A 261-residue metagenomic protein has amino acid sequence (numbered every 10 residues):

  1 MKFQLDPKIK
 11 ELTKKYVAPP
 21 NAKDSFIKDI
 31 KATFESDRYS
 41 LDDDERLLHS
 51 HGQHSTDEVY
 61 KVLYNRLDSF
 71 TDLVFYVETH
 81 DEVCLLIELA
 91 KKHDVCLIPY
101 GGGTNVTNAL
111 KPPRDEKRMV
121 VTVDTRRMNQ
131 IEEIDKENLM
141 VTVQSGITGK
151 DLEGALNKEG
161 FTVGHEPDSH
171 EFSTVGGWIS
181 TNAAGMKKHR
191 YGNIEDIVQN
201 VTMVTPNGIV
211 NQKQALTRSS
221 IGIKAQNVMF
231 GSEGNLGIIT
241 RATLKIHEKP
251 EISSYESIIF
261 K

Functional and structural regions predicted by a protein language model:
M1-E88, V106-L139: N-terminal flexible segment immediately upstream of the FAD-binding catalytic core in FAD-dependent oxidoreductases
A32-T33, K92, K158: Residues at alpha-helix termini
L89-K92, S232: Alpha-helix C-terminal capping segments
D94-C96, T162: Residue-level detector of anion-binding/catalytic polar loops
Y100: Conserved PLP cofactor-binding pocket of PLP-dependent enzymes
N129-K261: FAD-binding subdomain of flavoenzyme oxidoreductases
